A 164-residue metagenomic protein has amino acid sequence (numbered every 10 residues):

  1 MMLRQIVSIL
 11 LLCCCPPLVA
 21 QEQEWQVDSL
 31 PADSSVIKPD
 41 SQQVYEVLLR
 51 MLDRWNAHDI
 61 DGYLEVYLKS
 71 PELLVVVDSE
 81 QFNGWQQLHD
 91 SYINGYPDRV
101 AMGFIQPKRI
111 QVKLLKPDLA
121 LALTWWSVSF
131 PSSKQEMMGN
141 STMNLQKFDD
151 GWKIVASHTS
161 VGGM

Functional and structural regions predicted by a protein language model:
Q5-C14: Sec-dependent N-terminal signal peptides
P16-A20: Sec/Tat signal peptide C-region and signal peptidase I cleavage site
Q21-S29, M138-M164: Short beta-strand edge/turn micro-motifs at domain boundaries
Q21-V66: Short, low-complexity N-terminal intrinsically disordered segments enriched in polar/charged residues
M51, Y63-L64, E72-L73, L88 (+2 more regions): Hydrophobic pocket/interface hotspot
L68, S79, Q111, T124-W126 (+2 more regions): A mature extracytoplasmic/lumenal domain signature
E72-N83, P97-V100: A short gly/proline-enriched turn/hairpin at secondary-structure junctions
Q87-P131: Surface-exposed, charged secondary-structure patches
